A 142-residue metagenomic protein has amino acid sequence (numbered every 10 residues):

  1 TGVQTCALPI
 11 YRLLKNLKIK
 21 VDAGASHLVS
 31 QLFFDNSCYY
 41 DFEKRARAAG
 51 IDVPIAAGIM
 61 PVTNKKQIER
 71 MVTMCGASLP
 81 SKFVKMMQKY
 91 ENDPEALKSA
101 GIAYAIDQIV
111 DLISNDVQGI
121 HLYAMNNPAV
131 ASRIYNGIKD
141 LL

Functional and structural regions predicted by a protein language model:
T1-L8: Short, small-residue-biased leader/transition segments that mark boundaries at the very start of proteins
A7, A48-I102, D107, I138-L142: Active-site pocket-lining/capping segments in soluble small-molecule metabolic enzymes
P9-I19, G101-D111: Short, acidic/polar
P9-R12, L32-R47, N127-G137: Active-site-adjacent beta->alpha loops and helix N-cap segments on the catalytic face of soluble alpha/beta enzymes
K20, G24, A57, I120: Conserved, mostly hydrophobic/aromatic
S26-D35, H121-A124: Catalytic beta/alpha-barrel core
I113-V130: Charge-patterned, long linear interaction tracts outside catalytic cores
